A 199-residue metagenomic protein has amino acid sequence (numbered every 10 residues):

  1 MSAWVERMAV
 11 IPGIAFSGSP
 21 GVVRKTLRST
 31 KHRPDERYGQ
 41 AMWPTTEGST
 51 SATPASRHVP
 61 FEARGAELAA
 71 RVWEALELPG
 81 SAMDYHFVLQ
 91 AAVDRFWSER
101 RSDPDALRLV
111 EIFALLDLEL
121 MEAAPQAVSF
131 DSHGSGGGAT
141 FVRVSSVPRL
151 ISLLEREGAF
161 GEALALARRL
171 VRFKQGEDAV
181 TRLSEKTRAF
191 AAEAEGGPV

Functional and structural regions predicted by a protein language model:
M1-E74: Helical anchoring/docking segments at protein termini
G39-S56, G80-S102, E111-E122, A139-L153: Amphipathic alpha-helical repeat scaffolds of TPR domains
H58-W73, D103-V128: Helix-turn-helix repeat elements of alpha-solenoid scaffolds
L76-S81, V171-K174: Solenoid-like repeat scaffolds
P104-E111, G161-R168, T181-S184: Conserved positions within tetratricopeptide repeat
L115-E119, F160-G176: TPR/TPR-like (Sel1-like) alpha-helical repeat modules
M121-V128, R172-E185: Boundary/linker segments of alpha-helical solenoid repeat arrays
V144, R149-S152, R156, R188-V199: Alpha-helical linker/edge segments of TPR/alpha-solenoid repeat scaffolds and analogous pre-/post-domain helices
